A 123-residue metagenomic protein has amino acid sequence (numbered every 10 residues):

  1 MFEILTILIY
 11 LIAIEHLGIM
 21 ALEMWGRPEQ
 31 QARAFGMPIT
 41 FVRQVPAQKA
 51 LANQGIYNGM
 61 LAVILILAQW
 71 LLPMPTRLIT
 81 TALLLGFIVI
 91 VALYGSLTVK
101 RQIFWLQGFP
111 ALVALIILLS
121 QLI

Functional and structural regions predicted by a protein language model:
E3-G26: N-terminal signal-anchor transmembrane alpha helix
W25-A47: Cytosolic, membrane-interface loops and tails of multi-pass inner-membrane proteins
T40-G59, Y94, T98: Membrane interfacial helix-start motif at the N-side
Q54-I66, A111: Core segments of transmembrane alpha-helices that mediate helix-helix packing or line hydrophobic substrate/ligand
I66-L93, L97-F109, S120: Transmembrane helix-loop-helix
L115-I123: Juxtamembrane boundary at the C-terminal end of a transmembrane helix
